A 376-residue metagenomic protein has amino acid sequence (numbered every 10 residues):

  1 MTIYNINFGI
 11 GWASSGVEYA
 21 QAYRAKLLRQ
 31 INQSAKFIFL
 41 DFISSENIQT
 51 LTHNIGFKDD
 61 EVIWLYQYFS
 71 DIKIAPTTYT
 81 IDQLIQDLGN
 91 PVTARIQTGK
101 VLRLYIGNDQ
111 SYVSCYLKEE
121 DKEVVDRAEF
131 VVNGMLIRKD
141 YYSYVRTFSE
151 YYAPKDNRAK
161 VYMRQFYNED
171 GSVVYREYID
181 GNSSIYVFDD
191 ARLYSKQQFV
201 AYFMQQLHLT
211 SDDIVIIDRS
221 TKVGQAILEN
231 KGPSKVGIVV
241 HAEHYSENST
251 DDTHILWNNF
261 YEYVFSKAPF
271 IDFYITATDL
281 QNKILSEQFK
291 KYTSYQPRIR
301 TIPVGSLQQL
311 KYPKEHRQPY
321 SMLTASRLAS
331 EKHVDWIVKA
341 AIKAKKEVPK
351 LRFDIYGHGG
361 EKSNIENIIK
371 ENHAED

Functional and structural regions predicted by a protein language model:
F203-H208, E243, D251-Y274: Membrane-proximal helix-turn-helix segments that form the acceptor-binding/catalytic region of lipid-linked
F203-V223: Short N-terminal targeting/anchoring amphipathic segment
A242-H244, L280-Q281, R298-K311: Short beta-strand->alpha-helix junction loop in the catalytic core of nucleotide-activated group-transfer enzymes
N248-T250, P303-Y320: Acidic anion/phosphate-binding donor-loop and adjacent secondary structure in glycosyltransferase catalytic cores
F260-E262, S266-P297: A short, active-site helix/loop in glycosyltransferases that binds the activated sugar's phosphate group
P313-K332, V338-A341: Conserved donor-binding/catalytic core segment of Leloir-type glycosyltransferases
R352-I365: Glycosyltransferase donor-sugar binding loop
N364-D376: Nucleotide-activated donor-binding/catalytic signature segment of Leloir-type glycosyltransferases, i.e., the conserved
